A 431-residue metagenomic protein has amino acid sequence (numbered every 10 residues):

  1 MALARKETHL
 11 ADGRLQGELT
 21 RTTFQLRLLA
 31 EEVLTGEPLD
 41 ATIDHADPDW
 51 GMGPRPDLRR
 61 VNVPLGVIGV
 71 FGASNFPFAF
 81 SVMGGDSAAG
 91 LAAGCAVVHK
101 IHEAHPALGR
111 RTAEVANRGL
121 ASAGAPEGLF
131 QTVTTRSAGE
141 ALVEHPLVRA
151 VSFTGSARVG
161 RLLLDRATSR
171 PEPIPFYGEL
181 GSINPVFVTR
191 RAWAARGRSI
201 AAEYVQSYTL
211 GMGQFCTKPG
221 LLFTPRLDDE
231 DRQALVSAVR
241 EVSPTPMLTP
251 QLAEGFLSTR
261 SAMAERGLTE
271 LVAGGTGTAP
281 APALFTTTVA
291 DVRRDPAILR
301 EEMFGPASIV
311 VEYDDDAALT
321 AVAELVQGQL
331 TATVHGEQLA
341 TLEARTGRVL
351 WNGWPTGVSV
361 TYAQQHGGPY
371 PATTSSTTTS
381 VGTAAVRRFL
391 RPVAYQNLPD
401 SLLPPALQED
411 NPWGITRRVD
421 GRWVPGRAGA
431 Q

Functional and structural regions predicted by a protein language model:
M1-P56, A89, A430: N-terminal Rossmann-like NAD(P)+-binding subdomain of aldehyde/semialdehyde dehydrogenases
P38-T209, G426-A428: Rossmann-like NAD(P) dinucleotide-binding subdomain of oxidoreductase/dehydrogenase enzymes
N75, A104, S137-A138, V148 (+10 more regions): Short, glycine-/Ser/Thr-/acidic-enriched flexible segments
A93-L108, L129, E172-A192, Y204 (+5 more regions): Short loop-to-beta-strand entry elements in the cores of soluble alpha/beta enzymes
E144-R149, R190-R196, R260-S261, A283 (+1 more regions): Short, surface-exposed amphipathic charged segments that create phosphate/polyanion-binding patches used for binding
A202, L210, F223-L330: NAD(P)-dependent aldehyde/semialdehyde dehydrogenase
G277-P280, D316-L403, G429: C-terminal core of ALDH-fold dehydrogenases
P392-Q431: Structural signal for terminal/edge beta-strands and the immediately following C-terminal loop/tail that closes
